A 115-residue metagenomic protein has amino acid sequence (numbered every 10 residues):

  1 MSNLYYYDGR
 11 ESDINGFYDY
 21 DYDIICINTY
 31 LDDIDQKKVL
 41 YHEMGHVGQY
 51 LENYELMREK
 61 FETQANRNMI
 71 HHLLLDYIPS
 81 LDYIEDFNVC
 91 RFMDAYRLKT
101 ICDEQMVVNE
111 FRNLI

Functional and structural regions predicted by a protein language model:
M1-I115: Active-site hotspot residues in diverse enzymes, especially metal/ion-binding acidic/histidine motifs
